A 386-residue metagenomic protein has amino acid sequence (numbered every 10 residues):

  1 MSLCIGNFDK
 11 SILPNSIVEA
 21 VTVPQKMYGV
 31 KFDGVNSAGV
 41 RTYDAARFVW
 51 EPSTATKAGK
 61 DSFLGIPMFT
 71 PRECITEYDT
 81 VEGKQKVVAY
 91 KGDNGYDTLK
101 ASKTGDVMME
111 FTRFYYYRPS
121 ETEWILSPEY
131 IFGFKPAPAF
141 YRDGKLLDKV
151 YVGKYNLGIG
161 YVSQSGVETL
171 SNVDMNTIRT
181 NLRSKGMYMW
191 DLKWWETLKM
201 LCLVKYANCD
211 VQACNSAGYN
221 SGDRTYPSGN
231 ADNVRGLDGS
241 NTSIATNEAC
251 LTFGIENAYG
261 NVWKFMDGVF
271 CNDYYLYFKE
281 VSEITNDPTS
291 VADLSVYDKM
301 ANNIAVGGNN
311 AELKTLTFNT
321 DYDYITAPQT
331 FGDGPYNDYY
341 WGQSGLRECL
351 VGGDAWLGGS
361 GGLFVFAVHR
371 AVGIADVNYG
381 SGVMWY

Functional and structural regions predicted by a protein language model:
M1-A20: Short, low-complexity N-terminal tether/leader segments at secretion or assembly junctions of large, surface-exposed
I17-E110, Y116-R118, M187: GGW-centered surface loops in extracellular recognition modules
K26, V30-F32, E196, A217-R235 (+5 more regions): C-terminal, surface-exposed recognition/capping segments
W50-A55, V107-G144, A301-I304, K314-E348: Carbohydrate-recognition beta-sandwich/jelly-roll modules in extracellular/periplasmic carbohydrate-active proteins
T98, S102-G105, I131-A258, V262: Short aromatic-cysteine micro-motif
F114-Y116, N156-G158, W194, V269-F270 (+1 more regions): Acidic glycine-/aspartate-rich tracts in secreted/extracellular proteins
L157-N176, L276-M300: A solvent-exposed, charged loop/short amphipathic helix patch at secondary-structure junctions
